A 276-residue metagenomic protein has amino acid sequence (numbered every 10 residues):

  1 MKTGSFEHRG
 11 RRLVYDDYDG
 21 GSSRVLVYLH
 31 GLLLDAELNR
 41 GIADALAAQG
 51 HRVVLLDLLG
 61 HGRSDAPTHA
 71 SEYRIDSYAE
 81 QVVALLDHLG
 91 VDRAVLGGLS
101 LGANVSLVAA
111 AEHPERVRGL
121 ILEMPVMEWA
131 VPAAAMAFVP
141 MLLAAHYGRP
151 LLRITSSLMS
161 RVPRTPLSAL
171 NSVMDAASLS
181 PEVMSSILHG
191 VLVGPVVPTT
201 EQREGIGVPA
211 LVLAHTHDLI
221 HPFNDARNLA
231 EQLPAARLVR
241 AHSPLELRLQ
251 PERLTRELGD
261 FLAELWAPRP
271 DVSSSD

Functional and structural regions predicted by a protein language model:
R11-D65: Conserved HGGG/HGGXW glycine-rich cap/lid loop of the alpha/beta-hydrolase fold
L55-G97: Active-site loop/oxyanion-hole signature of alpha/beta-hydrolase fold enzymes
G98-G102, S106: Gly/Ala-rich beta-loop-alpha elbow adjacent to hydrolase catalytic centers
L107, A111-E112, R118-Y147: Flexible "cap/lid" loop of the alpha/beta hydrolase fold
S172-E201: Hydrophobic, aromatic-rich cap/lid helix
I206, V212-A214: Short beta-strand/loop motif that positions the catalytic acidic residue of the alpha/beta-hydrolase fold
L219-D225: Conserved alpha/beta-hydrolase "acid-adjacent" motif
A235-D276: Catalytic active-site module of serine/aspartate enzymes centered on a nucleophile-bearing elbow/loop
